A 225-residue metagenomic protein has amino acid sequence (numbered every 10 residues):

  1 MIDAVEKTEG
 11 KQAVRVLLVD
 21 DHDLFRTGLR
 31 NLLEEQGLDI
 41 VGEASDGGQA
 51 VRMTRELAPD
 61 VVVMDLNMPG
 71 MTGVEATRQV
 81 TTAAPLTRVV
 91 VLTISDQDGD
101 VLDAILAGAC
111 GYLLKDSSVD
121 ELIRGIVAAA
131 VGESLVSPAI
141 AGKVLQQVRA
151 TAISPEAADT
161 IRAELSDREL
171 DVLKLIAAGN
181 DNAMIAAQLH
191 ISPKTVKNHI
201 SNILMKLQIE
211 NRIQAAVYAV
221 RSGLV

Functional and structural regions predicted by a protein language model:
D23-G42: Two-component/phosphorelay signaling modules centered on CheY-like receiver
D46-Q49, T72-E75: Acidic catalytic/metal-coordinating carboxylates
L57-V63: Active-site beta3 strand of CheY-like receiver
D65, T93: Active-site residues of response regulator receiver
M68: Receiver (REC) domain active-site loop signature in two-component systems and cognate sites in sensor histidine kinases
Q146-L175: Regulatory hinge/linker segments at domain boundaries that couple sensory/effector modules to output domains
G179-Q214: Recognition helix of helix-turn-helix DNA-binding domains
